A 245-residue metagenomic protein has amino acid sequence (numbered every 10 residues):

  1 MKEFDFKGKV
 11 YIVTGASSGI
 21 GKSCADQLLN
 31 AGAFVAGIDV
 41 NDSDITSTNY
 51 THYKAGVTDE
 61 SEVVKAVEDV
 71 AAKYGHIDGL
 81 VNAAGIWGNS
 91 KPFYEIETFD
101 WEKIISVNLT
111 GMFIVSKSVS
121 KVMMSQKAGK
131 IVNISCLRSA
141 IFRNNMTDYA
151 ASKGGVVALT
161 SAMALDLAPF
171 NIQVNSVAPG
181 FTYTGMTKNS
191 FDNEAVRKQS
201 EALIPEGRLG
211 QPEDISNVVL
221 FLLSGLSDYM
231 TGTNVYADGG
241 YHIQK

Functional and structural regions predicted by a protein language model:
K2, W87-S90, L220, T231-K245: Short C-terminal tail/terminal secondary-structure segment of NAD(P)H-dependent dehydrogenase/reductase domains
E3-F34: Canonical Rossmann dinucleotide-binding motif of NAD(H)/NADP(H)-dependent dehydrogenases/reductases, specifically
K91-F93, E97-E102, S200: Substrate-binding pocket helix/loop in short-chain dehydrogenase/reductase
I96, F142-A150, A162: Active-site loop-to-helix junction immediately N-terminal to the catalytic Tyr of the SDR YXXXK motif in Rossmann-fold
S116, S152, T160: Active-site helix of classical SDR
K121, L165-P169, D228: Alpha-helical segment proximal to the catalytic Tyr-Lys
S176, K198-L226, M230, G239: C-terminal helical subdomain
